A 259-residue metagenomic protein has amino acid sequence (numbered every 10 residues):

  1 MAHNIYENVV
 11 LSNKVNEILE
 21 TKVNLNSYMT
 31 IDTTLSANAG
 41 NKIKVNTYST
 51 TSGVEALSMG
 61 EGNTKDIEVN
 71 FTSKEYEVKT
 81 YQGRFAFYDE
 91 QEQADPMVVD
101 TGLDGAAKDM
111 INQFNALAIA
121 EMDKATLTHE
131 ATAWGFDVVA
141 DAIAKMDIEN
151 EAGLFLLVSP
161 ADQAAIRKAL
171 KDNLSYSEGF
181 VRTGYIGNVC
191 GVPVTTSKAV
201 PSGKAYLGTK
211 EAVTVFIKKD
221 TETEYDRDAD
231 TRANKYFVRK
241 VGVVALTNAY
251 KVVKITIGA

Functional and structural regions predicted by a protein language model:
M1-F71, V213-E224, D230: N-terminal "assembly arms/tails" that initiate or stabilize quaternary assembly in self-assembling proteins
A39, D137-A140, A144-A229, K240: Extended oligomerization regions of viral-like shell subunits
G53-A56, D95, A165-K168, A245-T247: Short helix/loop capping segments that flank catalytic or ligand/cofactor-binding pockets
E61-Q93: Long, hydrophobic/aromatic-enriched structural stretches that serve as scaffold segments
Q82, A86-A152, K254-A259: Alpha-helical scaffold segments that mediate packing/assembly in large oligomeric complexes
G102, K171-S175, V252-V253: Short, solvent-exposed amphipathic alpha-helical segments in soluble enzyme and RNA/protein-processing domains
R227-A259: Extended, compositionally biased alpha-helical segments that mediate assembly or anchoring
